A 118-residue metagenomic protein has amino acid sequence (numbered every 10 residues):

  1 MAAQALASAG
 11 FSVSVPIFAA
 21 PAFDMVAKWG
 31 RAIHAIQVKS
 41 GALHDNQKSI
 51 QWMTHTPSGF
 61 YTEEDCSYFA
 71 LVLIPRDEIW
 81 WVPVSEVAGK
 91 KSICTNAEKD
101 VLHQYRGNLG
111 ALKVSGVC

Functional and structural regions predicted by a protein language model:
M1-P21, V26-C118: Mixed-charge (Asp/Glu-Lys/Arg
